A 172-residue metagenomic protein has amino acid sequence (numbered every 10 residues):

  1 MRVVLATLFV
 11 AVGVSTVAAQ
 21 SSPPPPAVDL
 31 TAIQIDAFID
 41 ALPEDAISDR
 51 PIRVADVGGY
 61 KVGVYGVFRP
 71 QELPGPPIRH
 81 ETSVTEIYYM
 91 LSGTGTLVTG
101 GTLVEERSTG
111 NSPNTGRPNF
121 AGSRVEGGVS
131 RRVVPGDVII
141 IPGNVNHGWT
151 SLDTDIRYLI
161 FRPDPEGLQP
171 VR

Functional and structural regions predicted by a protein language model:
V4-T16: Bacterial N-terminal signal peptides
A18-S83, V171: A short, N-terminal "cap"/entry segment at the start of jelly-roll beta-barrel domains of the cupin/DSBH fold
T82-L97, G101, T109-S123: Short, conserved beta-strand element in jelly-roll/cupin
V84, G127-G128, P135: Short, solvent-exposed loop/turn positions at domain surfaces that link secondary-structure elements or cap domain
L103-E105, I156: Short, surface-exposed beta-strand-loop junctions and turns on beta-sheet-rich folds
R131-L152: Conserved metal-binding segment of the jelly-roll/cupin
D153-P170: A short hydrophobic beta-strand segment most commonly corresponding to one strand of the jelly-roll/cupin
